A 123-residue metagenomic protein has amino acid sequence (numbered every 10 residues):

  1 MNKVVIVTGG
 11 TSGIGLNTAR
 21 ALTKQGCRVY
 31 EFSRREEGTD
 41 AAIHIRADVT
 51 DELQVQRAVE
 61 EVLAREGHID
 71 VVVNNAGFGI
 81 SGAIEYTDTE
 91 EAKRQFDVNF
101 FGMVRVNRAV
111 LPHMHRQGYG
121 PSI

Functional and structural regions predicted by a protein language model:
T11-S12: Conserved glycine-rich cofactor-binding loop
R20, Q25-D40: Conserved glycine-rich Rossmann-like NAD(P)H-binding loop of the short-chain dehydrogenase/reductase
H44, T87, Q95-F96: A hydrophobic alpha-helix adjacent to the NAD(P)-binding/active-site core of NAD(P)-dependent oxidoreductases, strongly
A47-R57, T89: The beta1-alpha1 cofactor-binding region of Rossmann-like NAD(H)/NADP(H)-dependent oxidoreductases
E61-N74, I80: A glycine-rich helix->loop->beta "capping" turn within Rossmann-like NAD(P)(H)-dependent oxidoreductase domains
V73, V106-V110: Hydrophobic positions on the long internal alpha-helix of Rossmann-like NAD(P)-dependent oxidoreductase domains
A83-I84, E91-K93: Substrate-binding pocket helix/loop in short-chain dehydrogenase/reductase
